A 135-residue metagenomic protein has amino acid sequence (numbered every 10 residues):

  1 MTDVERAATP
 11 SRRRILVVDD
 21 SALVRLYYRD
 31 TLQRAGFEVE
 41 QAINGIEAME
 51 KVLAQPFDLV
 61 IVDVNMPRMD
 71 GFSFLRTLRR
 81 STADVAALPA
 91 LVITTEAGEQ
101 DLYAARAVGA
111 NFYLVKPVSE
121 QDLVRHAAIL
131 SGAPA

Functional and structural regions predicted by a protein language model:
L26-Q33: Charged docking surfaces used in two-component/phosphorelay signaling
G36-I43, K51: Short hydrophobic/Thr-rich beta-strand motif most characteristic of the beta2 strand and flanking loop of CheY-like
Q55-I61: Active-site beta3 strand of CheY-like receiver
M66: Receiver (REC) domain active-site loop signature in two-component systems and cognate sites in sensor histidine kinases
N111: Short, glycine/charged-rich "phosphate-handling" switch motifs in NTP-dependent and phosphotransfer domains
V118-A127: C-terminal output helix
